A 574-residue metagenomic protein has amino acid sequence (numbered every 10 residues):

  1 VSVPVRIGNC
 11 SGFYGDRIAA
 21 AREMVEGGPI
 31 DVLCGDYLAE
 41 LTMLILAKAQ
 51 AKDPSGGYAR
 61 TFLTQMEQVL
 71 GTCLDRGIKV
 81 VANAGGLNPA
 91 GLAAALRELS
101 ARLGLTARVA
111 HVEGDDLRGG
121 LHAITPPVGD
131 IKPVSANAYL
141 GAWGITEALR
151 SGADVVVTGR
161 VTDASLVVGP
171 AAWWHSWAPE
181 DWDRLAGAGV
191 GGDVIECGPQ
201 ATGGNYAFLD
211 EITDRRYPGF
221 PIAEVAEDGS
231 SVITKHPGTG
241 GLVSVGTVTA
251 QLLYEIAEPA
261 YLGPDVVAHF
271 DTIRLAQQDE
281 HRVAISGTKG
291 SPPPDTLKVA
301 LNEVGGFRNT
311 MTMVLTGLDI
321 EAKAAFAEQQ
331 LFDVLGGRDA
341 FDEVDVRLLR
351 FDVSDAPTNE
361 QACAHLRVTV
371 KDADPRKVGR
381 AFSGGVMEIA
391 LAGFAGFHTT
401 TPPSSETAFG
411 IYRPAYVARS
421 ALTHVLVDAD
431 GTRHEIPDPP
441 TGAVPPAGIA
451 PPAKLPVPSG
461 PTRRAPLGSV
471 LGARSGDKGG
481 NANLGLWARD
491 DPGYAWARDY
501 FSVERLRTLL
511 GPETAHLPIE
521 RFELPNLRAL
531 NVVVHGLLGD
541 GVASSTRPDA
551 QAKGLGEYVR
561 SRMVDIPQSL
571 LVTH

Functional and structural regions predicted by a protein language model:
V1-E23: N-terminal amphipathic/basic leader segments beginning at the initiator methionine
S2-P4, L38-G56, L74-R76, D116-K132: Gly-rich Lys/Arg/Thr-decorated short loops/hinges at beta-loop-alpha junctions or inter-strand turns that position
G28-L46, Q68: N-terminal glycine-rich anion-binding loops that anchor highly charged ligand groups
P29, G287-A465, G472, K478 (+8 more regions): C-terminal non-catalytic interaction/assembly regions of soluble proteins
N83-L87, A153-P170, A473-P492: Conserved phosphate/anionic-ligand binding catalytic regions in large, soluble enzymes, centered on
R102-D115, G169-L209, D499: Catalytic or ion-translocation cores adjacent to nucleophile or general acid/base/metal-coordination motifs in diverse
L117-T158: An acidic, phosphate/nucleotide-engaging active-site surface
L185-G287: A conserved active-site cap/scaffold subdomain adjacent to cofactor or substrate pockets
